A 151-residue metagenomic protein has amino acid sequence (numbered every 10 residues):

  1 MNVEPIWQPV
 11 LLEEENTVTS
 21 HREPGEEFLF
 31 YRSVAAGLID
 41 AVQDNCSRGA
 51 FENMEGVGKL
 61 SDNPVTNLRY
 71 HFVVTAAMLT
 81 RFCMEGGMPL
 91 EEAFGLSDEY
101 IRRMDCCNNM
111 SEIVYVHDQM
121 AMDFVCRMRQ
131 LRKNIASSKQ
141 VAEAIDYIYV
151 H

Functional and structural regions predicted by a protein language model:
M1-H151: Inter-domain helical "communication" segments and dimerization helices that couple sensory or membrane-embedded modules
